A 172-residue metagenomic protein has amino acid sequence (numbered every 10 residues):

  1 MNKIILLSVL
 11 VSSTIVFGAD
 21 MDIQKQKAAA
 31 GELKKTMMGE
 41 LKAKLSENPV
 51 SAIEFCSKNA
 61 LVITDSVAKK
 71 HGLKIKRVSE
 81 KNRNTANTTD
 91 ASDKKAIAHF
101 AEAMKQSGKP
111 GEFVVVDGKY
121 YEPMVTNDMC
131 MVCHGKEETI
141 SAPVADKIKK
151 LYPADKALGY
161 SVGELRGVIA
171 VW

Functional and structural regions predicted by a protein language model:
I4-S13: Sec-dependent N-terminal signal peptides
G18-N127, T139-W172: Extracytoplasmic c-type cytochrome modules immediately beyond a signal peptide or single-pass transmembrane anchor
M131-E138: Detector for the c-type heme attachment site
